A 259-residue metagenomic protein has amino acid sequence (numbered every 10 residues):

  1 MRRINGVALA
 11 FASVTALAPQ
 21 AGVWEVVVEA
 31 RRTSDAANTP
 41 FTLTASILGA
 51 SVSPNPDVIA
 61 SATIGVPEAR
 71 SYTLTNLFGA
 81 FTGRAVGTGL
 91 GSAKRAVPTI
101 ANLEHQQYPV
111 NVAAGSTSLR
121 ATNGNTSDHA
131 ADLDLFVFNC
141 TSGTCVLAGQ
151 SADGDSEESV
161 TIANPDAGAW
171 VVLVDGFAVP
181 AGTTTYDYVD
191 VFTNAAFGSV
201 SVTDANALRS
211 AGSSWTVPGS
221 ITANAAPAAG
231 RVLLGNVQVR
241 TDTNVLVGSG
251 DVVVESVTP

Functional and structural regions predicted by a protein language model:
M1, P98-C145, N236: Acidic, Ser/Thr/Pro-rich low-complexity intrinsically disordered segments
M1-F41, F136-V189: Noncatalytic accessory or regulatory domains flanking protease catalytic cores in secreted, cell-surface, and selected
G6-A8, A18-Q20, I64-V66, I100-E104 (+6 more regions): Solvent-exposed loop and beta-edge segments used for protein-protein assembly and interaction
A10-S13, Q106, S156-S159, V200-A205 (+1 more regions): Short structured motifs
P19, E29-G91, P165, D175-P259: Feature for long, exposed domains in two main contexts
V23-E25, S118-R120, A169-V171, V232-N236: Short, conserved beta-strand segments of beta-strand-rich sandwich/propeller modules, principally
L90-K94, A130: Zinc-dependent metallohydrolase catalytic domains
T126, A152-S156, D251-T258: Short, solvent-exposed aromatic-acidic interface loops
